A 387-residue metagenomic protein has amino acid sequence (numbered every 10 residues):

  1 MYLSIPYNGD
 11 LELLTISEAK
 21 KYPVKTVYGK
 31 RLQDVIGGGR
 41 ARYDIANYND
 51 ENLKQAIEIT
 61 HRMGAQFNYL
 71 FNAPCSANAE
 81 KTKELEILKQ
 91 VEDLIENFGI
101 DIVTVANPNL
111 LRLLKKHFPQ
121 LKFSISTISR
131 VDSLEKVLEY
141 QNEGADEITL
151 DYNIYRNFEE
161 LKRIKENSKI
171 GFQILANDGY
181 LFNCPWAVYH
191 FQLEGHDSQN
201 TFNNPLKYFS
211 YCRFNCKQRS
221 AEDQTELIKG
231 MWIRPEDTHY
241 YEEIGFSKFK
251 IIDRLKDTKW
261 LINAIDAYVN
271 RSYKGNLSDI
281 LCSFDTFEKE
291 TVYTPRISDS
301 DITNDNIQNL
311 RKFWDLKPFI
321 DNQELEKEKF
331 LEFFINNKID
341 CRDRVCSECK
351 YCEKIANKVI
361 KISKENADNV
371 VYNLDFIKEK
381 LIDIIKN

Functional and structural regions predicted by a protein language model:
M1-V131, K136, T149-K250, R254-N387: Active-site pocket-lining/capping segments in soluble small-molecule metabolic enzymes
L138-I148: A cross-taxonomic marker for long C-terminal extensions/tails that follow the last structured domain
